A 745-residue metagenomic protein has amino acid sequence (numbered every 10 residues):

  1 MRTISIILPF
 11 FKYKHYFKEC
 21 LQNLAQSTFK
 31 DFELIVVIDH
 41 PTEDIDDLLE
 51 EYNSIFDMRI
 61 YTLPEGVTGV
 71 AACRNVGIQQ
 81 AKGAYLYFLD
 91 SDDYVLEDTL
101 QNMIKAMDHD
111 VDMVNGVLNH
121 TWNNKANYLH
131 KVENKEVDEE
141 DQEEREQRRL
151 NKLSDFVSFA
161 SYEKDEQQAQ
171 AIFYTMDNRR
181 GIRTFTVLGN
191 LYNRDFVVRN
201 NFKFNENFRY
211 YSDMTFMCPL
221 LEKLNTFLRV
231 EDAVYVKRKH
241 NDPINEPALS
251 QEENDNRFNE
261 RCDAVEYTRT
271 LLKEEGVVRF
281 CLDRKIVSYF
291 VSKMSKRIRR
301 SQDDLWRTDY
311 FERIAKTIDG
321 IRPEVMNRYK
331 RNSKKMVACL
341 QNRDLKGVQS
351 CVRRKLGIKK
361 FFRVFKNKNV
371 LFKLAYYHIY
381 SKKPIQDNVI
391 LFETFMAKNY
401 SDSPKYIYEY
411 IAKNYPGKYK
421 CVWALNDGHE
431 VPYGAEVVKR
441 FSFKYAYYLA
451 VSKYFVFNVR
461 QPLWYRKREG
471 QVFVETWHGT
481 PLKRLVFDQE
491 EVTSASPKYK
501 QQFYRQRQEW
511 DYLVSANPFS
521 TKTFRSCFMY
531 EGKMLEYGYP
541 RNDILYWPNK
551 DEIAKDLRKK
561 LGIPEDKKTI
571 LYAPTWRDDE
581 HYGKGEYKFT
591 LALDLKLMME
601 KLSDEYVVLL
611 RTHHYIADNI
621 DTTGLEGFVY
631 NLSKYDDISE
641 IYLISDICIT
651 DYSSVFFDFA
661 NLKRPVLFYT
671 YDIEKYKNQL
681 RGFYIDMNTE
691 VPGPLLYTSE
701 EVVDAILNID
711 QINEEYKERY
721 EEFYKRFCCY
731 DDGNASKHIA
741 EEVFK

Functional and structural regions predicted by a protein language model:
Q22-D31: Short, acidic, metal-binding catalytic loop of nucleotide-sugar glycosyltransferases
P64-A81: Glycine-rich, basic loop-to-helix element that forms the pyrophosphate-binding segment of sugar-nucleotide handling
L86: Short aromatic/hydrophobic "clamp" motif used to bind/position activated sugar donors
Y94-E231, Y235-N256: Donor-binding/catalytic cores of nucleotide-activated saccharide and glycerol-phosphate transferases/polymerases
R299-K383, L391, E409, K413: Membrane-interface aromatic/basic loop that binds lipid-linked glycans or pyrophosphate carriers, typified by
K373, L482-Y582, R719: A nucleotide-sugar donor-handling region in carbohydrate enzymes
N399-K413, C527, P540-T622, L696: Conserved catalytic-core segment of nucleotide-activated headgroup transferases in glycan assembly
S654-F727: Catalytic binding pocket for nucleotide-activated donors in carbohydrate/polymer assembly enzymes
